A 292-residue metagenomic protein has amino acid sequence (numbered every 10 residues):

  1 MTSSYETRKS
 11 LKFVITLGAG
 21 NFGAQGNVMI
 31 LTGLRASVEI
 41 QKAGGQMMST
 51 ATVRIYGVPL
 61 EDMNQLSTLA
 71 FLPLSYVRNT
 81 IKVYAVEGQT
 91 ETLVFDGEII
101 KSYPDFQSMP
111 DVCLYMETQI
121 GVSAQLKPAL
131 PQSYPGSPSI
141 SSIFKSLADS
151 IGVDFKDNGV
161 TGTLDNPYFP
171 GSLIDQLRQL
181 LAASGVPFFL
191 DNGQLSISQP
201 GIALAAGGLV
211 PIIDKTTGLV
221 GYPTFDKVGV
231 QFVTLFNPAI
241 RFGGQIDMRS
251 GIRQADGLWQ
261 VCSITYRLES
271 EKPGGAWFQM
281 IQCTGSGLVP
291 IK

Functional and structural regions predicted by a protein language model:
M1-L114, S270-G274: Assembly/oligomerization scaffold segments
T2, F106, D111-S123, S150-Y222: Short beta-strand-centered interaction patches in the first periplasmic/extracellular domains of large envelope
V14-G18, T32, E39-A43, R54-Y56 (+8 more regions): A structural detector for beta-sheet-dominated domains
G45-A70, P200-K292: An acidic/polar, Gly/Ser/Thr-rich interaction patch typically located in mid-to-C-terminal regions of proteins
A51-V58, S75-V77, T118, L130-F155 (+3 more regions): Amphipathic, non-transmembrane alpha-helical segments in extracytoplasmic/periplasmic proteins
S123-A129: Acidic/histidine-rich, surface-exposed loop or edge segments in extracytoplasmic proteins
A129-Q132, D157-D165, I291-K292: Conserved "landmark" site that anchors the functional core of diverse proteins
